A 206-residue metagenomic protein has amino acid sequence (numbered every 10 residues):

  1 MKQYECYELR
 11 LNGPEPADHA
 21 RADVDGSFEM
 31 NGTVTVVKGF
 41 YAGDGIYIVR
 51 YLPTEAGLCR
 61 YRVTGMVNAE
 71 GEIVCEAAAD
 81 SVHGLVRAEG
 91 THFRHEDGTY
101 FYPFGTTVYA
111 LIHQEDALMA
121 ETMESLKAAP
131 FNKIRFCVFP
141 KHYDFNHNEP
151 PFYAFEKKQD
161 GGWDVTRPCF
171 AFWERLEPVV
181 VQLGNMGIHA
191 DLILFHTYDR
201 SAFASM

Functional and structural regions predicted by a protein language model:
M1-Q3, P16-H19: Short, solvent-exposed loop/linker segments at the N-terminal edge of repeated beta-sheet extracellular domains
Y4-C6, W163: Glycine-centered loop/turn motifs
C6, R21-D25, V36: Exposed beta-strand and adjacent loop surfaces of beta-rich binding modules that mediate intermolecular recognition
C6-Y7, Y47: Hydrophobic alpha-helical transmembrane segments of multi-pass integral membrane proteins
L9-P16: Short amphipathic, basic-aromatic surface patches that mediate peripheral association with negatively charged
A17, D80-G84, A129: Structured loop/turn residues at beta-strand edges in well-structured enzyme cores
S27, T33-H92, I112: Extended acidic/polar, glycine-enriched regions that form or flank non-catalytic beta-rich accessory modules
V86-M206: Active-site mouth of glycoside hydrolases
